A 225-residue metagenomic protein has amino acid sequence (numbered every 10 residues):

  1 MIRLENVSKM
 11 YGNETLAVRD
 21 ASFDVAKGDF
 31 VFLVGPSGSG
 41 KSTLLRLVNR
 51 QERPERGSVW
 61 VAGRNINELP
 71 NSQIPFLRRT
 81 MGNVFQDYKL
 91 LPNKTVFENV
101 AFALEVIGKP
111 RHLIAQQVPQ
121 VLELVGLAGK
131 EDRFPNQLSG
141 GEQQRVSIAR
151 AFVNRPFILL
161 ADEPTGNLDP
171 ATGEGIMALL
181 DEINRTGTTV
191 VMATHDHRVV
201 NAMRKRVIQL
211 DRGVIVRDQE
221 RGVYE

Functional and structural regions predicted by a protein language model:
G12-N13, I66-G82, R111, I183-R185: ABC ATPase NBD coupling module
N49: Helix-to-loop junction immediately C-terminal to a conserved catalytic motif
G57-N65: Conserved ABC transporter NBD signature motif
K94-A101: Short coil-to-helix segment of the ABC ATPase nucleotide-binding domain corresponding to the Q-loop/switch region
F134-L138, E142: Conserved ABC ATPase signature
V153-F157: A short, proline-enriched helix->beta-strand linker immediately N-terminal to the Walker B motif in ABC-type P-loop
L159-D162: Catalytic Walker B motif of ABC-type/P-loop ATPase nucleotide-binding domains
